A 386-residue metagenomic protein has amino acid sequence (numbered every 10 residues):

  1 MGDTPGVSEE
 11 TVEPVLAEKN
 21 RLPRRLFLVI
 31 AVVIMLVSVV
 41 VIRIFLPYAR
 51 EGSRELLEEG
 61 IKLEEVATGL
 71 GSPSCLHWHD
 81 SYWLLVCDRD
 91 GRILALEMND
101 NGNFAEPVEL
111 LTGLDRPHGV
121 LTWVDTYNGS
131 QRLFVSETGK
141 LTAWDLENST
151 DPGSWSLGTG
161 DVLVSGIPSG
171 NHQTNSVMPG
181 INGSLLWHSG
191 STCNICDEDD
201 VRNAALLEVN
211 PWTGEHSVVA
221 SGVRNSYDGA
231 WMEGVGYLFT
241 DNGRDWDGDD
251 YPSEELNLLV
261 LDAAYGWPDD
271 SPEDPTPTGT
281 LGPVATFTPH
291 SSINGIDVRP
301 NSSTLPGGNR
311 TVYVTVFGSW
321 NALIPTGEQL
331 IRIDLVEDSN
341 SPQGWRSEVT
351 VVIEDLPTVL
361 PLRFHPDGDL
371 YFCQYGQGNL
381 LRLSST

Functional and structural regions predicted by a protein language model:
A17-M35: N-terminal Sec-pathway targeting helices
L46-L57, T126, T174, S191-N194 (+7 more regions): Beta-propeller domain segments
K62-T68, E106-T112, D161-I167, G214-V219 (+2 more regions): A short beta-strand motif characteristic of beta-propeller blades
G69-Y82, G113-R132, I167-L185, S221-G236 (+2 more regions): Beta-rich, blade/repeat-based domains predominating in secreted/periplasmic proteins but also intracellular
L85-F104: Beta-propeller domains
D88-D90, S136-K140, L146, G190-T192 (+3 more regions): Short loop/turn segments immediately following the C-termini of beta-strands
D90, F104, T138, D200-N203 (+3 more regions): A detector of repeated loop/turn-to-beta-strand junctions in beta-rich toroidal repeat architectures
G139-G180, S191: Asp-box/WD-like beta-propeller blade repeats and closely related beta-sheet repeat scaffolds
